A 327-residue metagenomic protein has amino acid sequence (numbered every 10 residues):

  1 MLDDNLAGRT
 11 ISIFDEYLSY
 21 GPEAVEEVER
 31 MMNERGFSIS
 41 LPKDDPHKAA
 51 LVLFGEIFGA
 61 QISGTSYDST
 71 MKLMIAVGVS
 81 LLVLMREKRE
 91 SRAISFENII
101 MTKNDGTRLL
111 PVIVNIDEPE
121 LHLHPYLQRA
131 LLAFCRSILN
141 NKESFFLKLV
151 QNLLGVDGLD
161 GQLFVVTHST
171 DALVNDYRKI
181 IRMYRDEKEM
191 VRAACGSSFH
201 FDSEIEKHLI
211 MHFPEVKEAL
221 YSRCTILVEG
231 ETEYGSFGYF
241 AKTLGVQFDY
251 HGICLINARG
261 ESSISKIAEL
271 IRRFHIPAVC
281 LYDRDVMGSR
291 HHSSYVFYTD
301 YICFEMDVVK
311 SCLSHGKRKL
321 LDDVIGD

Functional and structural regions predicted by a protein language model:
M1-E118: Extended helical coiled-coil dimerization/tether regions that scaffold and oligomerize large DNA-maintenance assemblies
L81-S91, T102, S137-F145, K242-V246: Conserved helix-loop functional segments at active or binding sites
M101-N104, N152-L153, I210-E215: Pre-Walker A adenine-sensing motif
L110-V112, E143-F164, P277: Loop/turn-to-beta-strand initiation segments
A130-L131, C135: Conserved hydrophobic alpha-helix in the ABC-type ATPase nucleotide-binding domain
V166-H168: H-loop/switch region of ABC-family ATPase nucleotide-binding domains
A172-D327: Acidic, divalent-metal-binding catalytic cores of TOPRIM and closely related two-metal-ion phosphodiester/pyrophosphate
